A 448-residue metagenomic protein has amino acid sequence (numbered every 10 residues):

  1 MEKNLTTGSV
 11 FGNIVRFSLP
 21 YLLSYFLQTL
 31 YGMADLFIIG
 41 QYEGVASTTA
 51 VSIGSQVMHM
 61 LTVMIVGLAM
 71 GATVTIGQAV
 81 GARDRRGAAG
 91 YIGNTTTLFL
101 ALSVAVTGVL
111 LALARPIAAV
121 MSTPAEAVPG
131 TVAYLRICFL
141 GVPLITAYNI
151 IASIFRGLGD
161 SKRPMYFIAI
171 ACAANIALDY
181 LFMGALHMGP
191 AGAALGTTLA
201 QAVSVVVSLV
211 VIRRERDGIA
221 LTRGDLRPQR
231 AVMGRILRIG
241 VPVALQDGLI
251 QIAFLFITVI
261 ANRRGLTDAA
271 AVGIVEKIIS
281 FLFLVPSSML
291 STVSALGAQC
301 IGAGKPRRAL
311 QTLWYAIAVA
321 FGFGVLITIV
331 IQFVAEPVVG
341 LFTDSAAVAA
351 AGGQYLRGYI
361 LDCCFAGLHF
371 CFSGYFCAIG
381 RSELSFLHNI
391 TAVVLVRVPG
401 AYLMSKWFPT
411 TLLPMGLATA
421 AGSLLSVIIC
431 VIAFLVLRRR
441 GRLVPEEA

Functional and structural regions predicted by a protein language model:
M1-S18, I76-P143, A185-V241, G297-D362 (+1 more regions): Short alpha-helical transmembrane segments in multi-pass integral membrane proteins
T7, F11-L30, A34, V57-M64 (+8 more regions): Residue-level signal for short hydrophobic patches within transmembrane helices of multi-pass membrane transporters
R16-D35, I137, A171, A200-S204 (+4 more regions): Transmembrane helical elements of multi-pass membrane transporters/channels
Y21, Y25, F37, V74 (+16 more regions): Transmembrane alpha-helix boundary and packing residues in multipass membrane permease domains and related
L23, L27, Y31, L61 (+14 more regions): Residue-level hotspots within pore-lining transmembrane alpha-helices of multi-pass secondary transporters
L30-T49, A118-A125, L181-M188, G248-F281 (+3 more regions): Helix-terminus/linker motif at the lipid-water interface of multi-pass membrane proteins
T48-G108, I145-P164, A271-A335, A366-S385: Small-residue-rich hydrophobic transmembrane alpha-helices
A69, I137-R156, P164-C172, A193-S208 (+4 more regions): Short runs within selected transmembrane alpha-helices of multi-pass transporters and secretion channels
